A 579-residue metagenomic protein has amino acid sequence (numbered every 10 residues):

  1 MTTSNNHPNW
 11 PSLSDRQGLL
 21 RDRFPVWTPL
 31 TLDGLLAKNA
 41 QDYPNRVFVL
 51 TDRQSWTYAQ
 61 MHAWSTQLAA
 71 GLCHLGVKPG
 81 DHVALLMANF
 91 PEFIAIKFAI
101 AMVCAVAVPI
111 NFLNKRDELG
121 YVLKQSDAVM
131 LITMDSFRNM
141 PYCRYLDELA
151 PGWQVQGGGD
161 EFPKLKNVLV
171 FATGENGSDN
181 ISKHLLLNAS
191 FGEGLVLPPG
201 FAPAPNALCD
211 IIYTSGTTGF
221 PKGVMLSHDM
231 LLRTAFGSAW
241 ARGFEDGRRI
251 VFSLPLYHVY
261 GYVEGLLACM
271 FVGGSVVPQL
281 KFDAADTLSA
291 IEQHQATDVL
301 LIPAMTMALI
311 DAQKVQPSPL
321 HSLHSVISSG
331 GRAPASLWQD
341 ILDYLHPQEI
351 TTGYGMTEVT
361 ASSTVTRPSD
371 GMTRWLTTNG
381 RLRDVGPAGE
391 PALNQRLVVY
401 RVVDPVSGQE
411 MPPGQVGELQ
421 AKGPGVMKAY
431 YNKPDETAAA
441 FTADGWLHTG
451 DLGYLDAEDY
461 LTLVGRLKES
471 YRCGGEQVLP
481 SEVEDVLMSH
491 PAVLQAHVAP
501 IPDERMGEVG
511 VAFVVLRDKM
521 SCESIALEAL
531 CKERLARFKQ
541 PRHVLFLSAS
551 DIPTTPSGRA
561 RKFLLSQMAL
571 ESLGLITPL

Functional and structural regions predicted by a protein language model:
S4, Y471, H497-D503, V511-V515 (+1 more regions): Conserved C-terminal "lid"/linker of ANL adenylate-forming enzymes
F24-P29, D33, A37, N45-F90 (+5 more regions): Conserved AMP-binding/adenylate-forming core of the ANL superfamily
L30, L75, L86, Q409-G414 (+3 more regions): Conserved ATP-binding/catalytic segment of the ANL
P44-N45, F162, L169-V170, E175 (+4 more regions): Conserved pre-ATP/AMP-binding loop-to-beta segment of ANL
T57-A59, C209-R233: Conserved AMP-binding A3 loop
L75, A105-H184, D518: Structural core segment of the AMP-binding/adenylate-forming
L232-R249, Y257-D298, D311-A312: Conserved AMP-binding/adenylation subdomain of ANL enzymes
Q293-L300, I310-R383, V399: Gly/Ser/Thr-rich phosphate-binding loop
